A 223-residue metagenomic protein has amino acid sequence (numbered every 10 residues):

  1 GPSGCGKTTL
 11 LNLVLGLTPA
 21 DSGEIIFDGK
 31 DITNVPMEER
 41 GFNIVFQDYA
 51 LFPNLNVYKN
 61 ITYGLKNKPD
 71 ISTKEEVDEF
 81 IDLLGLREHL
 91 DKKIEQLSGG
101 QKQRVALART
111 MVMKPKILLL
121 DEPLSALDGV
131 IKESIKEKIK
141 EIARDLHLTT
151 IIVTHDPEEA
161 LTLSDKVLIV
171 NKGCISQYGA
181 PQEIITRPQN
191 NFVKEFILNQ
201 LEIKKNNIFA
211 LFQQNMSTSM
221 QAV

Functional and structural regions predicted by a protein language model:
D31, S72-H89, E141: Conserved ABC ATPase "signature" region
D31-F46, N67, R187-P188: ABC ATPase NBD coupling module
K93-L97, Q101: Conserved ABC ATPase signature
V112-K116: A short, proline-enriched helix->beta-strand linker immediately N-terminal to the Walker B motif in ABC-type P-loop
L118-D121: Catalytic Walker B motif of ABC-type/P-loop ATPase nucleotide-binding domains
Y178-G179, R187: ABC ATPase "signature
